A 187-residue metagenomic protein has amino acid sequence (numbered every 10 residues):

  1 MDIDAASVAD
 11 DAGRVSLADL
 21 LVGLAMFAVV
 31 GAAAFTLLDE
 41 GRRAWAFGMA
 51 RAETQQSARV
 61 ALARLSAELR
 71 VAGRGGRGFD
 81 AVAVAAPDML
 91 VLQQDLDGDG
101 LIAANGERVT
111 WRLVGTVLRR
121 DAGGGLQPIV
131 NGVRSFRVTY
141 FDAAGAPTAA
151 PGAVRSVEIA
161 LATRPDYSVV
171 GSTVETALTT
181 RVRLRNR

Functional and structural regions predicted by a protein language model:
D2-A5, L96, L126-R187: Short linear sequence signals and composition-biased patches located at protein termini or domain-edge surfaces
D2-V71: Aliphatic-rich helix starts adjacent to a transmembrane/signal segment
A33, R77, A104, S172: Short amphipathic alpha-helical segments
A34, D88, R155-V157: A generic secondary-structure signal marking the coil-to-beta-strand transition
A46-F47, A52-E53, A67-L96: Short, glycine/small-hydrophobic-rich surface segments
A83-A146: Type IV pilin-like appendage domain
